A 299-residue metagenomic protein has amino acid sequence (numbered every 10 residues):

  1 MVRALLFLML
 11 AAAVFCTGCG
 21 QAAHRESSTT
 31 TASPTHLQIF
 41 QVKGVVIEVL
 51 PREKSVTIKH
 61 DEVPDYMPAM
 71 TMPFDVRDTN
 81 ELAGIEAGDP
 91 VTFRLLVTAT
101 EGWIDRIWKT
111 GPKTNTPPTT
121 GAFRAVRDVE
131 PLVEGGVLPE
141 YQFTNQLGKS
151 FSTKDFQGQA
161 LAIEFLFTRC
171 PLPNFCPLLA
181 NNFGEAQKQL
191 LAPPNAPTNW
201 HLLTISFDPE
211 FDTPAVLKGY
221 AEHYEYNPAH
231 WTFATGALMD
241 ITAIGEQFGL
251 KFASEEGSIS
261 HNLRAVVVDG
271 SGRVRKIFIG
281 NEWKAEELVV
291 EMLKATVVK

Functional and structural regions predicted by a protein language model:
C19-A23, P171: Bacterial signal peptide processing site
R52-D61: Short aromatic-glycine-enriched beta-strand elements
P68-L82: Beta-strand/loop nucleic-acid-binding surfaces
T79-T92: Short nucleic-acid-contacting surface segments enriched for D/E, G, S/T with interspersed K/R
A87, W108-T153, L178-K188: N-terminal "domain-start" segment that seeds a small globular fold
F151-N182, L202: Short active-site neighborhood of thiol/selenol oxidoreductases, capturing the structured segment around
L178-I244: Structural microenvironment flanking redox-active thiols in thiol-disulfide oxidoreductases
Q187-K188, K251, E255-K299: Thiol-/selenol-based redox modules, centered on thioredoxin-like and closely related oxidoreductase domains
